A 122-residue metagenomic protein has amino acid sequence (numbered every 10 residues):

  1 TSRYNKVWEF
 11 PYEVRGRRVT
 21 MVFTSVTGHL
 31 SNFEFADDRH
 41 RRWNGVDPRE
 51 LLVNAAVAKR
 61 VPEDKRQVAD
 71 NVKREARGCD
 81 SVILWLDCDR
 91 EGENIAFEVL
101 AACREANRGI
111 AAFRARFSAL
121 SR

Functional and structural regions predicted by a protein language model:
T1-R122: Intrinsically disordered, low-complexity regulatory segments
